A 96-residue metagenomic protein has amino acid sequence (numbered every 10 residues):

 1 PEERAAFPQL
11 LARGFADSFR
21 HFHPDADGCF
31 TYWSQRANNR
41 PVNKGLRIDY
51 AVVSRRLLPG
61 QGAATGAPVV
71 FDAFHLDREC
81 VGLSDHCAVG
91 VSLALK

Functional and structural regions predicted by a protein language model:
P1-K96: Metal-dependent phosphoester-hydrolase catalytic domains
